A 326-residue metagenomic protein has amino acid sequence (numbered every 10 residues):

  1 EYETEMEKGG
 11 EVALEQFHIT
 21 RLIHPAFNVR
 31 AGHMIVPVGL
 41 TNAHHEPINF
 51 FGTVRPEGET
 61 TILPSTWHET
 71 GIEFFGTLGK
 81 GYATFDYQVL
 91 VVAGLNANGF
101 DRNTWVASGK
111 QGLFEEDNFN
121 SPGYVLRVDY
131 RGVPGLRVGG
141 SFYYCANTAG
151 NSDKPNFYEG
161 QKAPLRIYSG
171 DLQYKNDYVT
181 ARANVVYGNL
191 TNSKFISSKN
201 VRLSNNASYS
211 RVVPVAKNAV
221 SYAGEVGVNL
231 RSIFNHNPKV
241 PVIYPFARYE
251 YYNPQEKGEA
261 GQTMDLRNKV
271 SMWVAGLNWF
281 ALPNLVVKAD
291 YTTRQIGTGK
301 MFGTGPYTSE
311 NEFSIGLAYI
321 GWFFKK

Functional and structural regions predicted by a protein language model:
E1-A97, N120-V125, D129-R137, N218 (+4 more regions): Outer membrane beta-barrel
E5, I48-N49, A107-S108, F114 (+3 more regions): Short leucine-rich amphipathic alpha-helices used at interfaces
F17-R21, N42-H44, G139-K326: Outer-membrane beta-barrel pore domains
I48-P56, V106-G109, N200-N205: Short glycine/proline- and charge-enriched loop/turn segments that cap or connect secondary-structure elements
E59-T61, G112-E115, V212: Active-site rim elements
S65, E115-P122, G160-P164: Active-site glycine- and acidic-residue-rich loops that bind and position anionic ligands or nucleotide-like cofactors
T84-Y87, N98-T104, S141, N151-D153: A short secondary-structure junction signal
W105-N151: Loop-centered beta-sheet repeat module
